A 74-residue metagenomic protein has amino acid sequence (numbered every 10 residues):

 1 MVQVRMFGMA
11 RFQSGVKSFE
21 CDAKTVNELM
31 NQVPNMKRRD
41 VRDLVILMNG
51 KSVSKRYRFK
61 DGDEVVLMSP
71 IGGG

Functional and structural regions predicted by a protein language model:
M1-G73: Ubiquitin-like/PB1-type beta-grasp interaction modules and other compact soluble beta-rich domains
